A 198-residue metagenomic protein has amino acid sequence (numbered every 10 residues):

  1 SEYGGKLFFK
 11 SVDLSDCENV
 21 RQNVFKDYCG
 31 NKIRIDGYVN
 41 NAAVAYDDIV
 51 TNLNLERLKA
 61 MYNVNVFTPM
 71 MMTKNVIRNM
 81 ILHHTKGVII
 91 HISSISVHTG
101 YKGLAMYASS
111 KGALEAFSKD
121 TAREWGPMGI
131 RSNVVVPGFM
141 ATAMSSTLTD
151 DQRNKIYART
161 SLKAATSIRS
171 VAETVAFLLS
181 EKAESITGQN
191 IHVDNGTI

Functional and structural regions predicted by a protein language model:
D36, V44, T51-M71, I90 (+1 more regions): Catalytic Tyr-X3-Lys loop
N41-Y46, N195-G196: Conserved NAD(P)H cofactor-binding loop of Rossmann-fold oxidoreductase domains
A45-K59, G103-M106, M144-D150: Conserved mid-core segment of classical short-chain dehydrogenase/reductases
T51, T99-A105, P127, K163 (+1 more regions): Active-site loop immediately N-terminal to the catalytic Tyr-X3-Lys motif of short-chain dehydrogenase/reductase
T73, S110, S118: Active-site helix of classical SDR
R78, L82, R123-P127, E184: Alpha-helical segment proximal to the catalytic Tyr-Lys
S94: Residue(s) in the substrate-gating loop at a strand-loop-helix junction that position the organic substrate next
A164-V193: C-terminal substrate-recognition "lid" of short-chain dehydrogenase/reductases
